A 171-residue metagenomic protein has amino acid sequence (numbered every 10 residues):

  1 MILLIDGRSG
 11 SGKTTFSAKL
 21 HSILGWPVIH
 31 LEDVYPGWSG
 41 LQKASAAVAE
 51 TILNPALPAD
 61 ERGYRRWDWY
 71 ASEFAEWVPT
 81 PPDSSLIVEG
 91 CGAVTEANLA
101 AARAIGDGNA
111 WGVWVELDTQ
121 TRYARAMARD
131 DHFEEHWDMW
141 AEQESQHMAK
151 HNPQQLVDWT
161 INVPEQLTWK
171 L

Functional and structural regions predicted by a protein language model:
I5: Hydrophobic anchor at the beta1->P-loop junction of P-loop NTPases
R8: P-loop (Walker A) phosphate-binding loop of NTP-binding proteins
K13: Conserved lysine of the Walker
F16: Hydrophobic positions on the alpha1 helix immediately C-terminal to the Walker A/P-loop
H21-I29: Post-Walker A helix-loop "phosphate-sensing" segment adjacent to the P-loop in P-loop NTPases
P27, D33-V88: Conserved nucleotide-sensing/catalytic segment adjacent to the nucleotide-binding pocket in NTP-handling enzymes
I52, E76-R129: ATP-dependent NMP and nucleoside kinases share a basic, alpha-helical "lid"
A101, D131-L171: Small-molecule kinase domains that catalyze NTP-dependent phosphoryl transfer to phosphate-bearing small molecules
